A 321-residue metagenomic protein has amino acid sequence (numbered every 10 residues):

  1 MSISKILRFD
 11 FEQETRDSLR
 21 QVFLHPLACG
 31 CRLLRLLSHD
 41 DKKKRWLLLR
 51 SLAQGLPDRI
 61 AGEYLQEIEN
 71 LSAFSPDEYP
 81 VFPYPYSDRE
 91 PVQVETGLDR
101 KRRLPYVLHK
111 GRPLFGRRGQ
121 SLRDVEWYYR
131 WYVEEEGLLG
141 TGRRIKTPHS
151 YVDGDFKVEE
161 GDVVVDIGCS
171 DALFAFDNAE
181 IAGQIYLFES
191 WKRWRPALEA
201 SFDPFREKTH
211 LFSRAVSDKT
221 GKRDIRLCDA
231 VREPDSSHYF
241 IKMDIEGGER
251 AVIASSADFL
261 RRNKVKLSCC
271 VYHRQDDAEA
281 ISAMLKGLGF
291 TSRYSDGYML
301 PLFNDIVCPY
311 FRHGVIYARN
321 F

Functional and structural regions predicted by a protein language model:
M1-F321: Phosphate/nucleotide-binding beta-alpha loop and adjacent structural elements of enzyme active sites
